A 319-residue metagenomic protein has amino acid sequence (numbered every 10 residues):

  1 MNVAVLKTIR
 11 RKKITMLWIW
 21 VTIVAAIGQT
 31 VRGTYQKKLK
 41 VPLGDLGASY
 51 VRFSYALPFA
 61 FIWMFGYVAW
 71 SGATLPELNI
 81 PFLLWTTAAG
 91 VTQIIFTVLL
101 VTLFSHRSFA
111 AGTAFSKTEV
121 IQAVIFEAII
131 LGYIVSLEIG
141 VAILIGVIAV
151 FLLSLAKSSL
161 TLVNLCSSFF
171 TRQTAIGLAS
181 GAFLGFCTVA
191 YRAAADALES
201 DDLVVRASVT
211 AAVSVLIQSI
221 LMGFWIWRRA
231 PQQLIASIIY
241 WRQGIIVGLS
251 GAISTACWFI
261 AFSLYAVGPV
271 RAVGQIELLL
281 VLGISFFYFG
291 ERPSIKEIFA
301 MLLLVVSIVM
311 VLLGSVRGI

Functional and structural regions predicted by a protein language model:
V3-V31, Y35-A88, T97-H106, L155-L178 (+6 more regions): Membrane-interface interhelical linkers
V24, V51, F115-T118, E138-V141 (+3 more regions): Hydrophobic core positions of alpha-helical segments in small-molecule transporters and transporter systems
T30, G90-I95, V120-I125, G185 (+6 more regions): Hydrophobic/small/kink-forming positions within alpha-helical transmembrane segments of polytopic membrane proteins
K37, V101, E127-A128, R192 (+2 more regions): Small-residue-mediated transmembrane helix hinge/kink sites in multi-pass secondary transporters
G47, A111, I134-I139, V209 (+2 more regions): Residue-level recognition of membrane-helix boundary sites in multi-pass small-molecule transporters
S54-F59, F115-I129, I217, L221 (+4 more regions): Alpha-helical transmembrane segments of compact multi-pass small-molecule transporters, enriched in specific families
A60, I125-A128, E138-K157, K296-S315: Hydrophobic transmembrane alpha-helices of multi-pass small-molecule transport proteins
L100-V141: Membrane-interface helix-loop-helix junctions at boundaries between adjacent transmembrane segments
